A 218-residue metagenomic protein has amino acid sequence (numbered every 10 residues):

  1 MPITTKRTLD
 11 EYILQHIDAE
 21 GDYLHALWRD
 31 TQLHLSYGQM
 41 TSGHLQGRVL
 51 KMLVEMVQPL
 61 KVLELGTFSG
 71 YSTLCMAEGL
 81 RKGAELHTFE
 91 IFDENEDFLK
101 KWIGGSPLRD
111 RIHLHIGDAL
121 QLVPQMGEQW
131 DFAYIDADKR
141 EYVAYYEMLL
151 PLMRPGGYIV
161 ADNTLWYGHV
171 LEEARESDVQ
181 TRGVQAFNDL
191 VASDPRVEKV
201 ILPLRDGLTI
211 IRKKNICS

Functional and structural regions predicted by a protein language model:
M1-F132, K139-V160, T164-S218: A short alpha-helical cap/connector motif
